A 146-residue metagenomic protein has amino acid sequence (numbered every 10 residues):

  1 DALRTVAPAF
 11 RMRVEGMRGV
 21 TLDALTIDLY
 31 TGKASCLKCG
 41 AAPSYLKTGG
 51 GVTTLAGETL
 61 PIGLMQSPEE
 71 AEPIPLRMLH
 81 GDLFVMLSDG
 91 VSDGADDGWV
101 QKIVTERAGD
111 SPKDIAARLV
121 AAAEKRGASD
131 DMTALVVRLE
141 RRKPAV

Functional and structural regions predicted by a protein language model:
D1-G49, A71, A123-S129, V136-V137: Catalytic core of PPM/PP2C metal-dependent serine/threonine phosphatase domains
L3-R4, A9-F10, D23, R77-L87 (+1 more regions): C-terminal catalytic subdomain
G16-A24, D28, T53-D96, A128: Acidic loop->beta-strand submotif enriched in PP2C/PPM serine/threonine phosphatases
Y30-T31, T48-V52, T105-K113: Short, glycine- and charge-enriched coil/turn segments that flank and shape catalytic ligand pockets
A34-K38, T53-A56, A145-V146: Amphipathic coiled-coil signal-relay and dimerization helices
K38, T48, Q66, G98-W99: Short, flexible helix/strand-to-coil boundary loops that buttress conserved ligand/catalytic motifs in alpha/beta
C39-G40, G57-E58, V100: Residue-level structural signal for beta-strand termini and adjacent loop
P43, G51, T59, R141: Residue-level detector of flexible, active-site-proximal loop/helix-junction positions within diverse enzyme catalytic
